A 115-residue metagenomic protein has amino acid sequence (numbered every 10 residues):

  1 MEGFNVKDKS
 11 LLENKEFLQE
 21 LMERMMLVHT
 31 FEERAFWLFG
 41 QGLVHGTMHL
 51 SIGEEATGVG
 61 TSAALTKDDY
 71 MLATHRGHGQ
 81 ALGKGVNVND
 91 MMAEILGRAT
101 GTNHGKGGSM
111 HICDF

Functional and structural regions predicted by a protein language model:
M1-H45, K67: Cofactor-/ligand-binding subdomain signature composed of acidic, glycine-rich, tryptophan-containing flexible loops
E33-W37, L43-F115: Cofactor-binding active-site loop characterized by glycine-rich and histidine/acidic residues
